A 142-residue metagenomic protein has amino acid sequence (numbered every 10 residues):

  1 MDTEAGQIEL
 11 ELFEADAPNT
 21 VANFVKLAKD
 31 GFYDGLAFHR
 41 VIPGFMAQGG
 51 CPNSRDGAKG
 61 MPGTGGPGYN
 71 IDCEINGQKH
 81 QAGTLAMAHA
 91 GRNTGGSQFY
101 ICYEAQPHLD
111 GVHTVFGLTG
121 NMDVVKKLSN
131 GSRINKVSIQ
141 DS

Functional and structural regions predicted by a protein language model:
M1-S142: Cyclophilin-like peptidyl-prolyl cis-trans isomerases
